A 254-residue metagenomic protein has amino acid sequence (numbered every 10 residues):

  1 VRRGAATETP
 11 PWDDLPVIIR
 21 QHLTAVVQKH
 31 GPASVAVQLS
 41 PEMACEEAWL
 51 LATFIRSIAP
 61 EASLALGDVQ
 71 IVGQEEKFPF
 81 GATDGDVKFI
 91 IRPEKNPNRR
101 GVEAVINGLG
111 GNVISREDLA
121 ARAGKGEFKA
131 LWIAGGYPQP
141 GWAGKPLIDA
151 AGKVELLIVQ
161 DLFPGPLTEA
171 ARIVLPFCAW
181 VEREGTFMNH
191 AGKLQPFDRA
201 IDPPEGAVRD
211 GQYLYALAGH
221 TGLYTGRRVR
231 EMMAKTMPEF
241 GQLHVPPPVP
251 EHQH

Functional and structural regions predicted by a protein language model:
V1-R183, M188-G192, R199-A200, L217-R227 (+1 more regions): Catalytic alpha/large subunits of respiratory electron-transfer oxidoreductases, centered on bis-MGD molybdoenzymes
R199-A207: A short glycine-threonine-serine/GTX helix/turn-capping micro-motif
G206-L214: Short, charged, low-complexity patches
R230-A234: Extended, charged coiled-coil helical stalks used as long, distance-spanning scaffolds in large assemblies
